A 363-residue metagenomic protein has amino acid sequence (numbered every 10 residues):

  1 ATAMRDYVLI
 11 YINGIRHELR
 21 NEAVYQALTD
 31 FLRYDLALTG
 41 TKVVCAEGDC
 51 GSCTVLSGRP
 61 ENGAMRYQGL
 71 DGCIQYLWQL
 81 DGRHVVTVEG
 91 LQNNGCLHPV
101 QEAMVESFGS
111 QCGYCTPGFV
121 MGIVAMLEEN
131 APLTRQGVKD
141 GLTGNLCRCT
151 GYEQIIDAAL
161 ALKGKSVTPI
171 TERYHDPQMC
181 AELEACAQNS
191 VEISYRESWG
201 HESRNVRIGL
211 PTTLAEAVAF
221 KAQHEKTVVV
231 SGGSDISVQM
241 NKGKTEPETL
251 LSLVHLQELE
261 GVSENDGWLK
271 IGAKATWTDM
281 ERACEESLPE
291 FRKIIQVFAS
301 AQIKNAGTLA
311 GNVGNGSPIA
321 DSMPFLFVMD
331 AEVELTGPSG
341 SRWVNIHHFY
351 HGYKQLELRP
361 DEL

Functional and structural regions predicted by a protein language model:
T2-A215, L256-L259, S263-K270, A275-T276 (+2 more regions): Signature of N-terminal electron-transfer/Fe-S-associated modules in redox systems
D6-V8, G51, R83, N145 (+10 more regions): Structural beta-strand/beta-sheet cores of well-ordered domains, especially the beta-sheet scaffolds that support
K42, C73-Y76, Q111, L146 (+8 more regions): A generic local secondary-structure boundary/capping motif
C73-I74, S237-N265, G272, G316-H347: Structural signature of FAD isoalloxazine-binding scaffolds in flavoprotein oxidoreductases
P169-R173, C180, V297, K304-T308 (+1 more regions): FAD-binding subdomain of flavoenzyme oxidoreductases
V230-D235: Glycine-rich beta-strand-to-loop/alpha-helix junction loops that act as flexible
I236-V238, T278-D279: Flexible loop/turn segments at secondary-structure boundaries
A275-N305: Ligand-binding beta-strand-loop-alpha-helix segment within the catalytic cores of soluble metabolic enzymes
